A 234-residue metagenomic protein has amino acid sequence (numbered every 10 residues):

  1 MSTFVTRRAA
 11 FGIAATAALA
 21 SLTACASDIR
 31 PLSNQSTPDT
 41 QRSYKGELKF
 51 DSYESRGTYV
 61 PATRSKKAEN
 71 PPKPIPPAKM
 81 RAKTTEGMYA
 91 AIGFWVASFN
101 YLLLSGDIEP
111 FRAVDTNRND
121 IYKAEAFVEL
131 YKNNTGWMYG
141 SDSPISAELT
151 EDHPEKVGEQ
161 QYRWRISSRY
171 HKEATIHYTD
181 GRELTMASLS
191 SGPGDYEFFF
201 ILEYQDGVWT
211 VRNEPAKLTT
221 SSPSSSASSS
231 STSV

Functional and structural regions predicted by a protein language model:
M1-V5: Actinobacteria-biased recognition of intrinsically disordered, low-complexity terminal regions
A10-F11: N-terminal export leaders
A15-L19: Hydrophobic helical h-region of N-terminal Sec-dependent signal peptides in bacterial secretory/periplasmic proteins
A26-A90: Juxtamembrane and targeting peptides
I29-D51, H153-V234: Exposed beta-sheet edge and beta->alpha loop/turn motif
T63-G140: Core segments of small alpha/beta cavity-forming domains
T135-P154: A short, amphipathic edge element
